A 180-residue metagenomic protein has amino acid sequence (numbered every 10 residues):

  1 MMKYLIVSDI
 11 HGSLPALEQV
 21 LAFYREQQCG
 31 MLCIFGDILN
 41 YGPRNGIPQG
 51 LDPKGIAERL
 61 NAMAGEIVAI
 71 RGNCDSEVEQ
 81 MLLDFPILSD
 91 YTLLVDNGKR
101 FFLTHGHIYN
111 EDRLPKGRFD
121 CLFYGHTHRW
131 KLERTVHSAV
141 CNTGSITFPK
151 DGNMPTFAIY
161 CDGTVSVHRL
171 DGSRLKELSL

Functional and structural regions predicted by a protein language model:
K3-D96: Core catalytic region of metal-dependent phosphoesterases/phosphodiesterases, especially metallo-beta-lactamase-like
K3-H11, R100-H107, A139-G144: Active-site-proximal beta-strand elements of phosphoester/diester hydrolases
Y4, L14, L21-A22, K116 (+1 more regions): Catalytic phosphate/metal-binding cores of nucleic-acid and nucleotide-processing enzymes, i.e., regions that mediate
H11-P15, N40-G42, N73-Q80, I108-R113 (+2 more regions): Active-site environment of divalent metal-dependent phosphoester hydrolases
C33, V68-I70, C121-F123, A139-C141 (+1 more regions): Hydrophobic/aromatic beta-strand patches that form the interior of the parallel beta-sheet core in alpha/beta enzyme
L83-K131: Internal catalytic-core helix/loop-beta-alpha segment that presents or stabilizes conserved functional determinants
L93-N97, R134-V136, V140-L180: Binuclear metal-dependent phosphoesterase catalytic core
